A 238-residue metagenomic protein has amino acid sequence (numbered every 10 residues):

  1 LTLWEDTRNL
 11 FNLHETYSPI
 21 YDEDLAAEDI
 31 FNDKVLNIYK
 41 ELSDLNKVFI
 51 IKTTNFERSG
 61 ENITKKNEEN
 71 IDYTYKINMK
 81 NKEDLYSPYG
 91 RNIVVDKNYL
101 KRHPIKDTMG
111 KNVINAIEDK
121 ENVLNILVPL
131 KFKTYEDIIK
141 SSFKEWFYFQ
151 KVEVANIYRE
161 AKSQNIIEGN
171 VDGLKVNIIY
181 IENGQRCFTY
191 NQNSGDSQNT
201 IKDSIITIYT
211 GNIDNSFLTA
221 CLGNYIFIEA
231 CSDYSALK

Functional and structural regions predicted by a protein language model:
T2-L237: Nucleotide-cofactor and metal-assisted catalytic machinery
